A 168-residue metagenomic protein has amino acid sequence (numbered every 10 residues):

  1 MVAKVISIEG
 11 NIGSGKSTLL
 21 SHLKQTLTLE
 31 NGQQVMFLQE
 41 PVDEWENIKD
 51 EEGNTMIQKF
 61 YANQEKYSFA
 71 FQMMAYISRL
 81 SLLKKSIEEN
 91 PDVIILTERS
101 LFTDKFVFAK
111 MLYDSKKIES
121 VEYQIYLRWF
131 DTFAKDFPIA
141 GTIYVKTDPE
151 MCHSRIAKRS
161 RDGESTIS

Functional and structural regions predicted by a protein language model:
V2-V5, D92: Pre-Walker A (Motif I) flank of P-loop NTPase domains
I8: Hydrophobic anchor at the beta1->P-loop junction of P-loop NTPases
N11: P-loop (Walker A) phosphate-binding loop of NTP-binding proteins
K16: Conserved lysine of the Walker
L19, L23: Hydrophobic positions on the alpha1 helix immediately C-terminal to the Walker A/P-loop
Q25-Q72, V107: Conserved substrate/cofactor phosphate-moiety recognition/catalytic segment in nucleotide-dependent phosphotransferases
E51-I94, Y113-K117: Conserved nucleotide-sensing/catalytic segment adjacent to the nucleotide-binding pocket in NTP-handling enzymes
K105-S168: A glycine- and Lys/Arg-enriched "phosphate-lid" helix/loop adjacent to the NTP-binding pocket of small-molecule kinases
